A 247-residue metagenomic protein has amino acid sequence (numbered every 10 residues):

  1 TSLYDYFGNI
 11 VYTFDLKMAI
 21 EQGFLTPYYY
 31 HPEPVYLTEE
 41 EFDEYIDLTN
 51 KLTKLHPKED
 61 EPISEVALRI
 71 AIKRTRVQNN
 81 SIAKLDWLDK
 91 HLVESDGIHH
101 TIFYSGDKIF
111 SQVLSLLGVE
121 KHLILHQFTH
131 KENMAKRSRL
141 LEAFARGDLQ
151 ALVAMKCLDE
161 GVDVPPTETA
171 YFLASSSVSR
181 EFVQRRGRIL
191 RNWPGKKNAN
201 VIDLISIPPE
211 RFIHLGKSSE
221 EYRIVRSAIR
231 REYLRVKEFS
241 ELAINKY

Functional and structural regions predicted by a protein language model:
T1, M18-E21, P34-E39, K108-I109 (+4 more regions): Conserved nucleotide-binding/hydrolysis micro-motifs of P-loop NTPases
T1-S2, E132-L140, S179-R186: Short, charged, surface-exposed secondary-structure boundary motifs
T1-Y30: Post-DEXD/H (motif II) to motif III coupling segment of the RecA-like Helicase ATP-binding lobe
H31-F42, I46-S115: Conserved strand-helix element at the start of the C-terminal RecA-like helicase core
T75, I213-Y247: Long, largely alpha-helical accessory region at the distal end of helicase-like NTP-driven motors
H100-Y104, I109-G118, H122-D159: Conserved helicase ATPase core of P-loop NTP-dependent helicases/translocases
A151-M155, D159-S176, E181-Q184, N198-L204: A short beta-strand element within the Helicase C-terminal
R188-I224: Conserved segment of the helicase C-terminal RecA-like domain
